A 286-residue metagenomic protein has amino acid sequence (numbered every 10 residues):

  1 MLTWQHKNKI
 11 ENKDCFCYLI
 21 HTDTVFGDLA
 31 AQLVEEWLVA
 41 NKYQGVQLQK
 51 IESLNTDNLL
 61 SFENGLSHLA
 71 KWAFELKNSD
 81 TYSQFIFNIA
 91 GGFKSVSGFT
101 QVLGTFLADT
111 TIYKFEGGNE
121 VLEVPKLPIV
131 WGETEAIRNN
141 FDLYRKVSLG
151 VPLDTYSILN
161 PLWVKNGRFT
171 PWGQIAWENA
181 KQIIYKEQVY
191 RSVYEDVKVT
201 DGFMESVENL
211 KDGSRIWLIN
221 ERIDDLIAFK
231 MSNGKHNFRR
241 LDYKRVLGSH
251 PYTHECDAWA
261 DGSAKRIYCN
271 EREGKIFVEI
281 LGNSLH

Functional and structural regions predicted by a protein language model:
M1-Q84, G98-H286: Long, low-complexity, Lys/Arg-enriched
F87: Conformationally flexible catalytic loops at phosphate/diphosphate-handling active centers
A90-G91: Glycine-rich beta-strand-to-loop/alpha-helix junction loops that act as flexible
K94: Polyanion-engaging groove/track-forming segments
